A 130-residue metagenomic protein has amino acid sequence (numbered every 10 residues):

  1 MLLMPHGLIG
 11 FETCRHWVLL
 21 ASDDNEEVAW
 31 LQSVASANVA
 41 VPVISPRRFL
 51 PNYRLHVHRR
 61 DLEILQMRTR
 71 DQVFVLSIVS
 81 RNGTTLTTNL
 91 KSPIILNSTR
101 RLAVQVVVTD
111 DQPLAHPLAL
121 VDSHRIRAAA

Functional and structural regions predicted by a protein language model:
M1-N52, R70-A130: Long, compositionally biased stretches
C14, R60-L62: Charged, amphipathic alpha-helical segments
Y53-R60: Short beta-strand-centered segments at strand-helix junctions
L62-R68: Structured, beta-strand-rich domain cores that present glycine/charged loop surfaces used to bind extended ligands
